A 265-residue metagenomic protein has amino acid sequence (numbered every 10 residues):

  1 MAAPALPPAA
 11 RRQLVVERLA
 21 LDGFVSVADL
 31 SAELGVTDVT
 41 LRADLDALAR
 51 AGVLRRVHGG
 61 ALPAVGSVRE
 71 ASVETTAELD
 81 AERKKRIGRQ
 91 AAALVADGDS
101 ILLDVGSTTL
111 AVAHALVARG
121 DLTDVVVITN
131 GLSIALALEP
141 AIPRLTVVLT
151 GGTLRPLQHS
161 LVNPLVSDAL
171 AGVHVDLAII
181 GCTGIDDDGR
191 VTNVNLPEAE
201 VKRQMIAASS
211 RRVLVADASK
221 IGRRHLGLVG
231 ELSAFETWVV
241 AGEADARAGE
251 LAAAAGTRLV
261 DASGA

Functional and structural regions predicted by a protein language model:
M1-L30, G35-D38, R50, L132-A265: Conserved phosphate- and dinucleotide-binding cores of soluble alpha/beta proteins, encompassing both enzyme active
A2-A28, A32-G35, V39-V105, A111-L122 (+1 more regions): HTH-adjacent hinge/linker in prokaryotic transcriptional regulators
T108-A113, I221-H225: Short glycine/serine/threonine-rich phosphate/pyrophosphate-binding segments that cradle anionic phosphate groups
D124-V125, W238: Conserved helix-loop-beta element of the AMP-binding
V125-V126, V147: Rossmann-fold dehydrogenase core element
